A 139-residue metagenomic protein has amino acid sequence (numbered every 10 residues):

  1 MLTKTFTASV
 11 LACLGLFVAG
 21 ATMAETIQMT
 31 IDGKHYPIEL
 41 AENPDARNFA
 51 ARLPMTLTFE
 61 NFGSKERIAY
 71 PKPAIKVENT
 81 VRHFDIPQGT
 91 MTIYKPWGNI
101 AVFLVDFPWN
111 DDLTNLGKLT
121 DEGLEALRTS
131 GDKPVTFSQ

Functional and structural regions predicted by a protein language model:
M1-V10: Bacterial N-terminal signal peptides that target proteins for export
S9-F17: Bacterial N-terminal signal peptides
A19-A21: N-terminal signal peptide c-region/cleavage motif recognized by signal peptidases
E25-Y70, A74-V77: N-terminal secretory signal peptides
Q28, L116-Q139: Well-ordered alpha/beta subsegment
V81-F84: Short, surface-exposed secondary-structure edge patches
Q88-T90: Loop/turn positions that initiate beta-strands
K95-E122: Beta-strand-rich cores of mature extracytoplasmic or soluble domains
